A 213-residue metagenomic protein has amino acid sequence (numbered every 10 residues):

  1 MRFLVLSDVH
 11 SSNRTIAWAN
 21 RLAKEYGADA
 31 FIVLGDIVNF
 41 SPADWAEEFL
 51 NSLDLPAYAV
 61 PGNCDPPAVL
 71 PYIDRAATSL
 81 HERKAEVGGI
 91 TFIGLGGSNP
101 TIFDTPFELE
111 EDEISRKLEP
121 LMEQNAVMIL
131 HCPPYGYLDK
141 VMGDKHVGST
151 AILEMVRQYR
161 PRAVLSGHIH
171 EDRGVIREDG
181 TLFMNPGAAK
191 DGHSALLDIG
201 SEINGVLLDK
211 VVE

Functional and structural regions predicted by a protein language model:
M1-H10, G89-S98, V127-H131, L182-G187 (+1 more regions): Active-site-proximal beta-strand elements of phosphoester/diester hydrolases
V5-D8, F31-D36, A57-N63, L80-H81 (+4 more regions): Active-site neighborhood of phospho(di)ester-bond hydrolases with catalytic His/Asp-centered motifs
L6-V87: Core catalytic region of metal-dependent phosphoesterases/phosphodiesterases, especially metallo-beta-lactamase-like
H10-T15, V38-A43, N63-L70, P100-I102 (+3 more regions): Active-site environment of divalent metal-dependent phosphoester hydrolases
A17, A85, K145, H170-E171: Catalytic phosphate/metal-binding cores of nucleic-acid and nucleotide-processing enzymes, i.e., regions that mediate
E48-D54, A151-Q158: Catalytic-core regions built around general acid/base machinery
C64-A151: Conserved catalytic scaffold of divalent metal-dependent phosphoesterases
K84-G89, T105-P106, L153-Y159, D172-E213: Binuclear metal-dependent phosphoesterase catalytic core
